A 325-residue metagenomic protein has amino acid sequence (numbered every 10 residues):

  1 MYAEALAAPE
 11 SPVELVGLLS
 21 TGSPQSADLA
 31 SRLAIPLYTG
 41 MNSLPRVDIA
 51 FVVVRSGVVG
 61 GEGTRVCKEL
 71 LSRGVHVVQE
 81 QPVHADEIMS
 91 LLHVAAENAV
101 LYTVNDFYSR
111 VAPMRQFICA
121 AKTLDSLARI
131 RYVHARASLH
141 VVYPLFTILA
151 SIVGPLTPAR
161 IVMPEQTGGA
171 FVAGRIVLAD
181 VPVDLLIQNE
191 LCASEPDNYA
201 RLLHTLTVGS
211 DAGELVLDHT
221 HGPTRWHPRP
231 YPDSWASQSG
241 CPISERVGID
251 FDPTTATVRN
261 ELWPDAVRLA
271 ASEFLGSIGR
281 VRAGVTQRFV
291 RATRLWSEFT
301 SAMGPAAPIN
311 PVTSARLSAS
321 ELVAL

Functional and structural regions predicted by a protein language model:
M1-L33: N-terminal Rossmann-like dinucleotide-binding module
E4-L6, A27-A34, S90-H93, F146-I152: Short, aromatic/basic amphipathic alpha-helical patches
V13, S26, G40, V47 (+6 more regions): Charge-biased, low-complexity intrinsically disordered regions
A30, I49-F51, R268-L325: C-terminal helix-rich "cap/oligomerization" subdomain common to oxidoreductases
L33-V94: Beta-loop-alpha module in the N-terminal Rossmann-like domain of NAD(P)-dependent dehydrogenases, especially those
V83-I148: A contiguous active-site-proximal alpha/beta segment in oxidoreductase catalytic domains
I130-A212, H221, S320: Rossmann-like dinucleotide-binding domain that binds NAD(P)(H)
E214-Q287: C-terminal glycine/acidic-rich active-site capping loop/insertion
